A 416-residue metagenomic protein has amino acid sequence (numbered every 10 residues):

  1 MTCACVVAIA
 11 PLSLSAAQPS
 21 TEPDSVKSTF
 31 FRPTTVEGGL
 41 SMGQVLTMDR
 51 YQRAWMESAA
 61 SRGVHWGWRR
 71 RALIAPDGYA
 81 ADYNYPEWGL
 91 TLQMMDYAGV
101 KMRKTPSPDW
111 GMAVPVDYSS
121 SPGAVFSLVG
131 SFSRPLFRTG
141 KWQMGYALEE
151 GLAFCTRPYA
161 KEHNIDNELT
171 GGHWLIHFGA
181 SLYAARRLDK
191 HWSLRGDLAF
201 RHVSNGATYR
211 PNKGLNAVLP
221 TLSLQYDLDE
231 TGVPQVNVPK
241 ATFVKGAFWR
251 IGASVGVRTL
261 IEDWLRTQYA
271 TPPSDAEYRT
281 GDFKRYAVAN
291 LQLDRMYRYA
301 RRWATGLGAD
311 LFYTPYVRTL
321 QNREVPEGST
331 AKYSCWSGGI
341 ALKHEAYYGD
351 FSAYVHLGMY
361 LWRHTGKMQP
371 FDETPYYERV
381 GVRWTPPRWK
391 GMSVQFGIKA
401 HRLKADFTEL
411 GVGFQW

Functional and structural regions predicted by a protein language model:
S20-P33, L73-Y85, F137-M144, R187-W192 (+3 more regions): Short loop/turn motifs that connect adjacent beta-strands in outer-membrane beta-barrel proteins
R32, S58-V64, N84, S120-L128 (+8 more regions): Residues that define the transmembrane beta-barrel architecture of outer-membrane proteins
T34-G38, P86-L90, M144-E150, F178 (+9 more regions): Transmembrane beta-strands of outer-membrane beta-barrel proteins
L40-L46, R70, L92-A98, E150-P158 (+9 more regions): Transmembrane beta-strands of outer-membrane beta-barrel pores
Q44-H65, R103-Y118, I261-N290: Surface-exposed strand-loop-strand hairpins of Gram-negative outer-membrane beta-barrel proteins
M48-A54, K101-S107, R157-I165, G206-K213 (+5 more regions): Outer-membrane beta-barrel translocator domains and adjoining extracellular loop/strand segments of Gram-negative
V64-A72, L128-L136, L148-L152, A180-R186 (+8 more regions): Residues on the lipid-exposed face of transmembrane beta-strands in outer-membrane beta-barrel proteins
N216-Q235, A405-W416: Outer-membrane beta-barrel "beta-signal"
